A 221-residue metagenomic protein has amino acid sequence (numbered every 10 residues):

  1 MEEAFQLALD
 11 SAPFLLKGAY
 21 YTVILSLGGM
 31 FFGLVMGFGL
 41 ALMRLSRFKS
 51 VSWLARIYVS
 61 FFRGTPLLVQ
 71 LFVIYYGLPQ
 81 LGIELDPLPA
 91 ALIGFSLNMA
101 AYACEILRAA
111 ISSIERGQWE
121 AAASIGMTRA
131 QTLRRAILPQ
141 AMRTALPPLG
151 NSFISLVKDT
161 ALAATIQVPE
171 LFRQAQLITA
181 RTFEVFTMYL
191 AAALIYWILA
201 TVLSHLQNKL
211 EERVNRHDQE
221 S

Functional and structural regions predicted by a protein language model:
M1-S221: Transmembrane alpha-helices and adjacent helix-loop boundaries
